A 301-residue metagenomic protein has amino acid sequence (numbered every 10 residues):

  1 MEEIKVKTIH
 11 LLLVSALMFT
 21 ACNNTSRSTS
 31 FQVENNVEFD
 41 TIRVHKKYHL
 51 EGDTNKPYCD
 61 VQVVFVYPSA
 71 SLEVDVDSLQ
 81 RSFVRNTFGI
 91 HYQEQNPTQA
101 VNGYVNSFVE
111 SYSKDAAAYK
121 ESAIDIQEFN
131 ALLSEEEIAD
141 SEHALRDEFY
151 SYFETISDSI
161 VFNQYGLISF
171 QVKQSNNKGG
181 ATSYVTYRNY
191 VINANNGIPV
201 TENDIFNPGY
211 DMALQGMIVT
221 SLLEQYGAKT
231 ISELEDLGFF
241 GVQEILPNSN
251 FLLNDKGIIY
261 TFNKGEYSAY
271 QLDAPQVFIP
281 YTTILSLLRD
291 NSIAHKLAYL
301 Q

Functional and structural regions predicted by a protein language model:
K5-V14: Sec-dependent signal peptide recognition, specifically the positively charged N-region followed immediately by
M18-A21: C-terminal motif of bacterial Sec signal peptides marking the signal peptidase cleavage site
N23-Q301: Compositionally biased intrinsically disordered regions enriched in Thr/Gly
